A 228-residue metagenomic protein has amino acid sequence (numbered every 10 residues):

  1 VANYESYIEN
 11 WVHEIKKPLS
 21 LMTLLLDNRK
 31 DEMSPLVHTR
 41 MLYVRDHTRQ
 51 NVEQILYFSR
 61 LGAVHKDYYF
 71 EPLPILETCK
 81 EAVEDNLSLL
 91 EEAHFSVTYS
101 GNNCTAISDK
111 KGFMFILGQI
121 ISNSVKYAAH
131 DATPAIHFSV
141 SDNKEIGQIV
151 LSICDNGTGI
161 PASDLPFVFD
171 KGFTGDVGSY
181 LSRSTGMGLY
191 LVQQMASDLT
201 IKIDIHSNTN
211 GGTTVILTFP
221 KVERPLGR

Functional and structural regions predicted by a protein language model:
L89-Y99: Short conserved segments within the C-terminal catalytic ATPase subdomain
S124-A128: Short helix-loop "hinge" at the ATP-lid/N-box region of the Bergerat-fold HATPase_c
T133-G147: Short beta-strand/loop element within the Bergerat-fold HATPase_c
D155: Acidic ATP/Mg2+-coordinating residue in the GHKL
I160-G172: Short conserved segment of the HATPase_c
